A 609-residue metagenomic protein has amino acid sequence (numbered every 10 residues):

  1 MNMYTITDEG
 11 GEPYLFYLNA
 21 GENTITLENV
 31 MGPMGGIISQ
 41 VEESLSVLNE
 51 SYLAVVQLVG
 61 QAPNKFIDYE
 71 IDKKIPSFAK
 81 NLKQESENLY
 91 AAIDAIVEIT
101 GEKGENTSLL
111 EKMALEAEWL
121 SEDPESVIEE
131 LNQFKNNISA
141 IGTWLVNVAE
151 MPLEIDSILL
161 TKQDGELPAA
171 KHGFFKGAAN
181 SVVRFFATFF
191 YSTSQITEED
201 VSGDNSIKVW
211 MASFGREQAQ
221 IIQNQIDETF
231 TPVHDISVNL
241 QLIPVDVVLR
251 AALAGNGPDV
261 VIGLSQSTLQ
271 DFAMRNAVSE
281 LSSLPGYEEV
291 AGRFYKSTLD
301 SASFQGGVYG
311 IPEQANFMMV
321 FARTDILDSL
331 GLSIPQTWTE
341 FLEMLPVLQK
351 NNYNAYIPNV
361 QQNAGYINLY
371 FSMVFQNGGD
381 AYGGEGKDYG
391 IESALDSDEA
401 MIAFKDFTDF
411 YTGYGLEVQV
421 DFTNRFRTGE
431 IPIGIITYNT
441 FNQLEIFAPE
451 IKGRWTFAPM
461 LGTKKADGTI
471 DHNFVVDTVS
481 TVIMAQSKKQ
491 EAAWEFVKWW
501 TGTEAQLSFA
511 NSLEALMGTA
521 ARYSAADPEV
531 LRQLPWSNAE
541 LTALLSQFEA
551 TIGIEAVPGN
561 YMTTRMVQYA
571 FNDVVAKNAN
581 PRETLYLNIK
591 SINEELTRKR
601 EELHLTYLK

Functional and structural regions predicted by a protein language model:
M1-S44: Beta-strand-rich ligand-recognition modules
E50-V201, S546-K609: Conserved C-terminal helix/tail region of periplasmic/extracytoplasmic solute-binding proteins
V183-G203, Q266-M319, S333, L342 (+3 more regions): Hinge/lid segment of periplasmic solute-binding proteins
E228-F294, S301, T324-Q336, P432-I433 (+3 more regions): Extracytoplasmic "Venus flytrap"/periplasmic binding protein-like
A273-N276, Y295-L342, Y353, N359-Y389 (+4 more regions): Periplasmic solute-binding protein
K387-Q419: Glycine-centered hinge/linker elements that transmit conformational signals in sensory and ligand-binding systems
A448-A521, T551-I552, Y569: Extracytoplasmic/periplasmic substrate-recognition and gating elements
A458-G462, N511-Y569, D573, H604-K609: Long, aromatic- and glycine/proline-rich binding clefts that accommodate carbohydrate-like moieties
